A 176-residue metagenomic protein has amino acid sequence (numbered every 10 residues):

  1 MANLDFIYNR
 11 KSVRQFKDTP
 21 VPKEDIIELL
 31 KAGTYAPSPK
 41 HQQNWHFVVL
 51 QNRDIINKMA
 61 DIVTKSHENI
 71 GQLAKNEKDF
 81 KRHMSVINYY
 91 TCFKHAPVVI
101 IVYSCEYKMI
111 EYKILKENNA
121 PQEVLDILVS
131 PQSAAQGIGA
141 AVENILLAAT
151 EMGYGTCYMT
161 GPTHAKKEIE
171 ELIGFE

Functional and structural regions predicted by a protein language model:
M1-I26, Q42-Q43: Specificity-determining recognition surfaces
Q15-F16, H46, G155-M159: Short catalytic-loop micro-motif centered on adjacent basic/acidic residues
K31-Y35, H83-N88, I169-L172: Glycine-rich, charged/polar anion/phosphate-binding loops that engage phosphate groups from diverse ligands
G33-T34, I100, K116-E171: Small-aliphatic-rich amphipathic alpha-helix that forms the alpha element of a beta-alpha
Y35-H41: Glycine-rich phosphate/pyrophosphate-binding beta-alpha loops
H41-N44, K94-A96: Short, basic and Ser/Thr-rich N-terminal targeting/leader segments
V49-G137: Glycine/small-residue-rich phosphate/adenosyl-binding loop
E176: C-terminal binding/interaction regions
